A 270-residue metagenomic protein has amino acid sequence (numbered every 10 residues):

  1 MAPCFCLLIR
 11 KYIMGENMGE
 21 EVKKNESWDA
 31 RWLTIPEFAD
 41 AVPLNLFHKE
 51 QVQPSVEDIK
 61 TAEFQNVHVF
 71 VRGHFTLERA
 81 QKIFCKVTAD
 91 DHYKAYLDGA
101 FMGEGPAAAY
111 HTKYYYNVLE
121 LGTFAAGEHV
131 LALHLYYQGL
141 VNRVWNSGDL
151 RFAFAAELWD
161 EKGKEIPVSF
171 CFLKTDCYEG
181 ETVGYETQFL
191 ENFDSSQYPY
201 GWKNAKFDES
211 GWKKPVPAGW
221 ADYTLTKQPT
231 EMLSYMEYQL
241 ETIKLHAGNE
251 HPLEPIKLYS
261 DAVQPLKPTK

Functional and structural regions predicted by a protein language model:
C4-C6: Cysteine-centered motifs
G19-T61, H134-H251: An acidic-aromatic loop/edge-strand motif
I59-V69, P106-T112: Extracellular beta-rich ligand/substrate-recognition surface
Q65-T76, Y115-L119: Short beta-strands within extracellular/lumenal beta-sheet-rich domains
F75-L77, Q81-Y96, L131-L133, W212: Aromatic-lined ligand-binding clefts that engage carbohydrates, nucleic acids, or primary amines
A80, L121-E128, L158-I166: A short, structured loop/turn motif at beta-sheet edges
K94-G148: Beta-strand-rich ligand-recognition modules
